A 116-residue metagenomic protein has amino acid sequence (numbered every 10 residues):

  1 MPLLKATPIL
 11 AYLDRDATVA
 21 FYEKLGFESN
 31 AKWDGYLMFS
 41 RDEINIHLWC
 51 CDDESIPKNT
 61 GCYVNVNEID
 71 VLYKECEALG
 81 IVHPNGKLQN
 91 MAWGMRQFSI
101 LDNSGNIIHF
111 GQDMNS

Functional and structural regions predicted by a protein language model:
M1-A17, C62, N115-S116: N-terminal beta-strand motif that seeds the catalytic metal site of vicinal oxygen chelate
M1-L4, E54-N59, M91-A92: Short glycine-enriched loop/turn motifs at secondary-structure junctions
P8-A11, W49-C50, A92, S99 (+1 more regions): Short beta->alpha transition motifs characteristic of CBS
I9, E28-D34, Q89, N115-S116: Conserved catalytic-core motifs of GNAT/GCN5-like acyltransferases
L13-L25, I107: Conserved active-site alpha-helix within GNAT-family acetyltransferase domains
L25-N30, I81-V82: Conserved acetyl-CoA-binding loop of GNAT-fold acetyltransferases
E28-T60, I107-Q112: Conserved short beta-strand elements that form part of the metal-binding/catalytic scaffold of enzyme active sites
C62-I107: Vicinal oxygen chelate
